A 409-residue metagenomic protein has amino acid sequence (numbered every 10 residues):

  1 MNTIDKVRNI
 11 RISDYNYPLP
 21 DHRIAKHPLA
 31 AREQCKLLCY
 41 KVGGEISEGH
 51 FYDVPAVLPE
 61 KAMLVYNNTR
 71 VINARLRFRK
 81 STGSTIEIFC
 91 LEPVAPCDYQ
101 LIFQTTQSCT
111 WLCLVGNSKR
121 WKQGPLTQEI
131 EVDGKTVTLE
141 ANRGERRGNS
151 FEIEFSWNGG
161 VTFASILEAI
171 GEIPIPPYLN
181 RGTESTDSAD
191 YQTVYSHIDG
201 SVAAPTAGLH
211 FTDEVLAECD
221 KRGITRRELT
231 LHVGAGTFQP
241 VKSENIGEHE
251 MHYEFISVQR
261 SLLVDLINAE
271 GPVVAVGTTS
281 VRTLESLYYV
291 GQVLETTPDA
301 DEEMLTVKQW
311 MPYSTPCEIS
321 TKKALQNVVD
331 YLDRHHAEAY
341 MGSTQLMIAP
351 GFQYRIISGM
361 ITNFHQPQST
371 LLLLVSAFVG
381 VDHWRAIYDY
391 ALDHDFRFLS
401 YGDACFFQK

Functional and structural regions predicted by a protein language model:
N2-K409: Surface-exposed, charge/polar-rich loops and edge strands
